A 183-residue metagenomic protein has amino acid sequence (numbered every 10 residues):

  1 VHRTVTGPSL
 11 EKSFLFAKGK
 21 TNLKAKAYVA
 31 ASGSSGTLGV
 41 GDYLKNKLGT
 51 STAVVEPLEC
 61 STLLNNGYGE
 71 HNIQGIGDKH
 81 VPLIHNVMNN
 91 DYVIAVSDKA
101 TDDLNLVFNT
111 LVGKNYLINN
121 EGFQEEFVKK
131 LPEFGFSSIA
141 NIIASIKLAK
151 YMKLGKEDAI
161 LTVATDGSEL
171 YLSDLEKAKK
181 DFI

Functional and structural regions predicted by a protein language model:
V1-S32, G39-V40, A100-G135: Active-site/ligand-binding-proximal alpha/beta "capping" segment
V5, S9-F16, G39-Y43, Y92 (+2 more regions): Alpha-helical scaffold segments in soluble metabolic enzymes
K24-K26, N90, E157: Local beta-strand N-terminus motif with an aromatic residue
V29-A31, V54-E56, L161-T165: Short beta-strand segments
V29-G41, T62-L63, F136-S145, Y171: Short glycine/serine/threonine-rich phosphate/pyrophosphate-binding segments that cradle anionic phosphate groups
L44-E133, D174-I183: Active-site/ligand-binding loops adjacent to catalytic centers
K150-L161, S168-F182: Catalytic phosphate/nucleotide-handling subdomain of diverse soluble enzymes
